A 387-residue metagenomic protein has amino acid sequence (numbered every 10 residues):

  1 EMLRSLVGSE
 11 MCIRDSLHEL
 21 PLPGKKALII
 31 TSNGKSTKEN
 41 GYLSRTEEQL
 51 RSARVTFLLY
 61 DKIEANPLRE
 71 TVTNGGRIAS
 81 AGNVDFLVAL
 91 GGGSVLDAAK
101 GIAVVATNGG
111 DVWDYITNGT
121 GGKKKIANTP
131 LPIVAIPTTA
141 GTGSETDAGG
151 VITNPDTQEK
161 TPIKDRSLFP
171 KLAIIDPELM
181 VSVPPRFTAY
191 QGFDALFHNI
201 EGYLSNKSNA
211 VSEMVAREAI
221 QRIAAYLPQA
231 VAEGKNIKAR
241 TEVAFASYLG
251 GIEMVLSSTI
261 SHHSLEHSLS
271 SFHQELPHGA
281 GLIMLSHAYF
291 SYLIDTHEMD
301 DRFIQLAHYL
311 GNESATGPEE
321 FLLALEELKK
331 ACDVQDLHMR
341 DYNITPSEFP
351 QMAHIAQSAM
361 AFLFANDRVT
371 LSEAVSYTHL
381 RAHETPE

Functional and structural regions predicted by a protein language model:
E1-I13, H379-A382, P386-E387: Single conserved hydrophobic/aromatic residue that forms the stacking wall/gate of nucleotide- or nucleobase-binding
R4-S5, S9, I13-F86, M339: ATP/NTP phosphate-donor binding region
E70-R77, A81-E178: Glycine/threonine-rich beta-strand-loop-alpha-helix active-site module that forms ligand/phosphate-binding
G141, I252-S261, E266-G279: Glycine-rich phosphate/pyrophosphate-binding beta-alpha loops
G149-S257: Carboxylate- and glycine-rich phosphate/diphosphate-binding segment that chelates Mg2+/Mn2+
F272-E275, G279-E348: Gly/Pro-rich interdomain helix-loop hinge
E348-R381: Short, amphipathic C-terminal "tail helix"
